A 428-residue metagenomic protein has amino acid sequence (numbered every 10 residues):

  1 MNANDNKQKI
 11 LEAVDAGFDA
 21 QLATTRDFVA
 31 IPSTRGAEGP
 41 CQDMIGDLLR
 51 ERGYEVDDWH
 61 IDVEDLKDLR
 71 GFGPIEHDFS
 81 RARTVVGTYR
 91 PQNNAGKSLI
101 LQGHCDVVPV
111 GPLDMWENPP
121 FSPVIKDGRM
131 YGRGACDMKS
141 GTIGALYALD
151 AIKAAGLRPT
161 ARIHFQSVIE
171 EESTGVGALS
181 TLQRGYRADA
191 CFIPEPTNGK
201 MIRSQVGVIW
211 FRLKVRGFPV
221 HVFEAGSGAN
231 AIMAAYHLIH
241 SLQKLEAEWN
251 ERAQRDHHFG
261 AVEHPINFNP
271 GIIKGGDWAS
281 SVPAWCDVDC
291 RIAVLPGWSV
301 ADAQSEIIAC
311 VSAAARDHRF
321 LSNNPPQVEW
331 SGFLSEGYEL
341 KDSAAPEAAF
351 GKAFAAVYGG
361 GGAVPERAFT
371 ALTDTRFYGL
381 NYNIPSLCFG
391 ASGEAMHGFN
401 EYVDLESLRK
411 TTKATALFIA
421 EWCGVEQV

Functional and structural regions predicted by a protein language model:
M1-K9, F79, R203, R212-V428: Metal-dependent amide/peptide-bond hydrolase catalytic core, centered on the "pita-bread" metallohydrolase fold
N2-M130, P159: Acidic/His- and Gly-rich active-site-bordering loop/insert found across diverse amide/peptide-bond hydrolases
R70-H77, G199-K200, D256-H258: Short, P/G- and charge-enriched loop/turn segments at secondary-structure junctions
Q102-G103, S167, F192-E195, K214-R216 (+1 more regions): Short beta-strand segments
V110-I125, R203-K214, K352-A353, L387: Acidic-glycine-rich active-site phosphate/pyrophosphate-binding loop
D127-C136, V220-V222, V403: A short glycine/serine-rich beta->alpha loop
M130, M138-W210, C423, Q427-V428: Acidic/histidine-rich catalytic neighborhood of metal-dependent amide-processing enzymes
